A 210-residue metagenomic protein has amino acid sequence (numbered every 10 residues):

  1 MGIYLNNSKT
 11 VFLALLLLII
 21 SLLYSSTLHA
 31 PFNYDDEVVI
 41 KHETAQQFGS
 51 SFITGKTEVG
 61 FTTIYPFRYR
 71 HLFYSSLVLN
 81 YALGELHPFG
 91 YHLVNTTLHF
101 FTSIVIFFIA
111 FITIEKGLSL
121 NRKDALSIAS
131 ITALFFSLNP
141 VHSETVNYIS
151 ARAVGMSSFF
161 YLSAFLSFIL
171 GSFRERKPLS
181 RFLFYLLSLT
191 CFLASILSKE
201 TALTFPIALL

Functional and structural regions predicted by a protein language model:
M1-L210: Polytopic membrane enzymes that build or remodel cell-surface glycoconjugates and lipids
